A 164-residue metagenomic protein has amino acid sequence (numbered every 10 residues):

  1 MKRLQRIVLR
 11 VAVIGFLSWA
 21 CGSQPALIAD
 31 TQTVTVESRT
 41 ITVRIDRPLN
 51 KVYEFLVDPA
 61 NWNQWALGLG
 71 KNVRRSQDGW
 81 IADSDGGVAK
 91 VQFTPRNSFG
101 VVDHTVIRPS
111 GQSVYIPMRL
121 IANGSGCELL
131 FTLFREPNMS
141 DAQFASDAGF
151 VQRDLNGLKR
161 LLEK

Functional and structural regions predicted by a protein language model:
K2-A12: Bacterial N-terminal signal peptides that target proteins for export
R10-A20: Bacterial N-terminal signal peptides
C21-N72: Hydrophobic ligand-binding cavity/cleft-lining segments
R44, N61-Y115, N123-G124, E163-K164: Glycine-rich portal/gate segments that line the openings of hydrophobic small-molecule binding cavities
R47, V57, V88, F150-R153: Generic recognition of short, well-ordered alpha-helical interface segments
K51-L56, W62, F93, H104 (+2 more regions): Hydrophobic pocket/interface hotspot
R108-K164: Beta-strand/loop substructures that line and gate deep hydrophobic ligand-binding cavities in soluble
